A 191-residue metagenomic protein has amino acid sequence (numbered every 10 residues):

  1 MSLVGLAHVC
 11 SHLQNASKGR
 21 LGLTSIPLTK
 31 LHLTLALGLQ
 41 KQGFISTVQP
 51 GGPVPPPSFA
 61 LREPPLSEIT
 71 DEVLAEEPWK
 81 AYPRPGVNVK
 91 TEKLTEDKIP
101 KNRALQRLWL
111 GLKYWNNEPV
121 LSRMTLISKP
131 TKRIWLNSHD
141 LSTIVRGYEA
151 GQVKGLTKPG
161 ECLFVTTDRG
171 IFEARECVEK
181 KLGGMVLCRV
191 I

Functional and structural regions predicted by a protein language model:
M1-I191: Core subunits and conserved enzymes of cellular information-processing and envelope-translocation systems across
